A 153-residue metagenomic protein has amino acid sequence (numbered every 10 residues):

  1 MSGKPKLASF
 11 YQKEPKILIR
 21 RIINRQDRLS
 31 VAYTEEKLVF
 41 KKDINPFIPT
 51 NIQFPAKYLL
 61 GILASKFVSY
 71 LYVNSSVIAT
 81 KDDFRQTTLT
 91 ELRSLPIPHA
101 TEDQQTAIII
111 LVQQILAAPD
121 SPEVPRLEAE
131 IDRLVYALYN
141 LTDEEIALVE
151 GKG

Functional and structural regions predicted by a protein language model:
M1-D103: Polybasic, glycine- and aromatic-enriched phosphate-binding surface used to engage nucleic acids
S94-G153: Non-catalytic DNA-recognition/assembly elements of restriction-modification systems
